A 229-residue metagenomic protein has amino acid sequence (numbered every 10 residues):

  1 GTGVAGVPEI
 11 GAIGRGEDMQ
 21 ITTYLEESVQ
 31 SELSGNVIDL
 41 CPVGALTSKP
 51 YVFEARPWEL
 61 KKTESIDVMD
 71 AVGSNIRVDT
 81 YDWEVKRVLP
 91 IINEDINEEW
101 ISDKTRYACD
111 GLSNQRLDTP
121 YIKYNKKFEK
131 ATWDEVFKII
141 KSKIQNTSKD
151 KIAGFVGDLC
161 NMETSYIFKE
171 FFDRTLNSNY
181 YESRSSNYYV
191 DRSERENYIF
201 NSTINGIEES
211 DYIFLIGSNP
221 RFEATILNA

Functional and structural regions predicted by a protein language model:
G1-A5, E27-Q30, S34, I38 (+1 more regions): Catalytic alpha/large subunits of respiratory electron-transfer oxidoreductases, centered on bis-MGD molybdoenzymes
V7-I21, Y188-V190: Short, conserved phosphate-binding/catalytic loop or strand-edge motifs used in phosphoryl-/nucleotidyl-transfer
D18-T22, N36-L40: C-type cytochrome heme c attachment motif
V43: Alpha-helical segments that scaffold the active site and NAD(P)H-binding pocket of short-chain dehydrogenase/reductase
